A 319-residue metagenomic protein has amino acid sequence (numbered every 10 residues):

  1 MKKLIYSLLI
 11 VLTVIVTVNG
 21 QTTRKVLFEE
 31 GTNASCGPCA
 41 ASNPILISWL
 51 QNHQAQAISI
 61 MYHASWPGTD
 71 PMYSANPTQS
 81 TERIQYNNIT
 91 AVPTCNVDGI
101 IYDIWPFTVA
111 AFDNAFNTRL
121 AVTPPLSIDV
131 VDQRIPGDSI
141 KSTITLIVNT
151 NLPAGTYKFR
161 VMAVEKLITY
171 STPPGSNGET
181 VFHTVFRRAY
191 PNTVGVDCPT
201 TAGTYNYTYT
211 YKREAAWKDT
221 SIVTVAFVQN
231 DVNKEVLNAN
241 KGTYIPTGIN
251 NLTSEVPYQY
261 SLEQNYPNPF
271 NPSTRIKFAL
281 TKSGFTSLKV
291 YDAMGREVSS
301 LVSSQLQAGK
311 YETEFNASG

Functional and structural regions predicted by a protein language model:
M1-T23, T247-S254, S261, F278-A279: Bacterial Sec-dependent N-terminal signal peptides
V14, E30-N33, I89, E314: Processing junctions and N-termini across compartments
V16, Q229-N230, Y291, G295: Hydrophobic alpha-helical segments, especially N-terminal targeting/anchoring helices
N19-Q21, I135-G137, L152, T200-T204 (+6 more regions): Surface-exposed coil/turn segments at beta-strand junctions on protein surfaces, enriched
Q21-Y62: Local sequence-structure signature of Cys/Sec-based thiol-disulfide redox active-site neighborhoods
G37, E179, K234-E235, M294-E297 (+1 more regions): Residue-level signal for well-ordered, solvent-exposed loop/turn and beta-edge residues enriched in charged/polar side
S48, A55-T247: Short, conserved sequence motifs used for protein processing/export or organelle targeting and for catalysis
T253-G319: C-terminal outer-membrane/trafficking sorting elements
